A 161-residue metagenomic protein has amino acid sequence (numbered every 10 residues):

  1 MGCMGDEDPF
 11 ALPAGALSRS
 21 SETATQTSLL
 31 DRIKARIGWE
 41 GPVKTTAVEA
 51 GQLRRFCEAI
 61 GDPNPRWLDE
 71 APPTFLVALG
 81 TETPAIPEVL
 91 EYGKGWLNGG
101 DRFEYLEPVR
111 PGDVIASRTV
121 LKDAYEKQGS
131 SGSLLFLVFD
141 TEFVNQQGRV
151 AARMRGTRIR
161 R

Functional and structural regions predicted by a protein language model:
G2-S28, R32, P108-R161: HotDog/MaoC-like acyl-thioester-processing domains
C3-G100: Hot-dog-fold acyl-thioester-processing enzymes
K94, Y105-L106: Catalytic core of non-heme Fe(II) oxygenases with the double-stranded beta-helix
N98-E104, R158: A beta-strand/beta-hairpin structural motif
